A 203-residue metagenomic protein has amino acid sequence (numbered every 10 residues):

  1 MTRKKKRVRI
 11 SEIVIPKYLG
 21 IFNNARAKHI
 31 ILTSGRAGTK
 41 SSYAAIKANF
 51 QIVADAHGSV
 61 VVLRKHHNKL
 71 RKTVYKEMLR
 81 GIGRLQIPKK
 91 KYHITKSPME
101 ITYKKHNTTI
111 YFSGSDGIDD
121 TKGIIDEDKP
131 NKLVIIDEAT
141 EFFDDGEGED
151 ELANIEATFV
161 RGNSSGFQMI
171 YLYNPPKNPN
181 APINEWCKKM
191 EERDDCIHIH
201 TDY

Functional and structural regions predicted by a protein language model:
M1-Y203: Short, flexible loop motifs at catalytic/binding sites
